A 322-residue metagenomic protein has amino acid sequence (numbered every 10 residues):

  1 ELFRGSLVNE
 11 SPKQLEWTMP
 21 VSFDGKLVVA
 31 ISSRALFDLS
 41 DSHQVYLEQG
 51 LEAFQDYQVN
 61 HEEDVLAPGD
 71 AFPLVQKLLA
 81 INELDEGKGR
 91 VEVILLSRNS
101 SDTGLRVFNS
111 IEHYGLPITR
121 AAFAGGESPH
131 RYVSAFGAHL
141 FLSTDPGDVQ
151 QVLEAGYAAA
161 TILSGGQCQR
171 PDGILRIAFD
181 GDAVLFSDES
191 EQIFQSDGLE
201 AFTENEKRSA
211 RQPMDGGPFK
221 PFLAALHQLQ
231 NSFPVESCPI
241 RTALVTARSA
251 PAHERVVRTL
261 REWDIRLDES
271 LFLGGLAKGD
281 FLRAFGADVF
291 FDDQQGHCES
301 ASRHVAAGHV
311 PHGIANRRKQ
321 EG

Functional and structural regions predicted by a protein language model:
R4, E10-V29, P146-I177, G181-R208 (+4 more regions): Asp-based, Mg2+/Mn2+-dependent phosphohydrolase catalytic module
P12-E127, P171, G181-F272: Alpha-helical substrate-recognition element adjacent to the catalytic core
Y46, V59, V91, T103-Q150 (+5 more regions): A cross-kingdom feature marking solvent-exposed beta-strand/loop segments within repeated, beta-rich binding/scaffold
L96-R98, L142-D145, V245-R248, F291-Q294: Short His-Asn-centered micro-motif
